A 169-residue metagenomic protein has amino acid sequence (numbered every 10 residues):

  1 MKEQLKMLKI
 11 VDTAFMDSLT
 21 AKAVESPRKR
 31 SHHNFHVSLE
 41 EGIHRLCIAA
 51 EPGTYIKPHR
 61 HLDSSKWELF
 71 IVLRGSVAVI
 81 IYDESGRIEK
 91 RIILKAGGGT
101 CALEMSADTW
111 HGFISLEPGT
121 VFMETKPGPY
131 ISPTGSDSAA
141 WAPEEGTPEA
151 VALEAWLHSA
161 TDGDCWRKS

Functional and structural regions predicted by a protein language model:
M1-H44, K90-A96, A150-S169: A short, N-terminal "cap"/entry segment at the start of jelly-roll beta-barrel domains of the cupin/DSBH fold
K29, C47-K66, A96: Conserved short histidine dyad/triad with adjacent acidic residue
N34-S38, K57-L62, L69, F113-S115: Short histidine-centered beta-strand/loop micro-motifs that create catalytic or ligand/metal-coordination sites
C47-I48, W67-V72, L103, F113-I114: His/acidic/aromatic-lined binding-pocket segments of jelly-roll/cupin-type domains and related regulatory beta-sandwich
P58, V79-I81, L103-M105, H111-L116 (+1 more regions): Short beta-strand His + acidic residue motifs that chelate non-heme Fe in jelly-roll/DSBH and cupin folds
S65-S85: Glycine- and acidic-residue-biased ligand/ion/polar-headgroup-sensing regions
D83-H111: Short acidic-glycine-tyrosine-enriched beta hairpin
R87, G112-S169: Double-stranded beta-helix
